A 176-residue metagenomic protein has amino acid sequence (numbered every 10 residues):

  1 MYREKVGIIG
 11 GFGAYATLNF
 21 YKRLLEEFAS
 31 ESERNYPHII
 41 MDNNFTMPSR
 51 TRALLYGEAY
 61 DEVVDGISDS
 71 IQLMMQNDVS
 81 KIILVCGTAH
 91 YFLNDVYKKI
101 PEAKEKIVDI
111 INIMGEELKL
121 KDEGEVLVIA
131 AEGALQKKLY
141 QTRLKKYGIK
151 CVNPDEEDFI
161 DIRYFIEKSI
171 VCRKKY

Functional and structural regions predicted by a protein language model:
M1-Y176: Non-catalytic structural scaffold of enzyme domains
